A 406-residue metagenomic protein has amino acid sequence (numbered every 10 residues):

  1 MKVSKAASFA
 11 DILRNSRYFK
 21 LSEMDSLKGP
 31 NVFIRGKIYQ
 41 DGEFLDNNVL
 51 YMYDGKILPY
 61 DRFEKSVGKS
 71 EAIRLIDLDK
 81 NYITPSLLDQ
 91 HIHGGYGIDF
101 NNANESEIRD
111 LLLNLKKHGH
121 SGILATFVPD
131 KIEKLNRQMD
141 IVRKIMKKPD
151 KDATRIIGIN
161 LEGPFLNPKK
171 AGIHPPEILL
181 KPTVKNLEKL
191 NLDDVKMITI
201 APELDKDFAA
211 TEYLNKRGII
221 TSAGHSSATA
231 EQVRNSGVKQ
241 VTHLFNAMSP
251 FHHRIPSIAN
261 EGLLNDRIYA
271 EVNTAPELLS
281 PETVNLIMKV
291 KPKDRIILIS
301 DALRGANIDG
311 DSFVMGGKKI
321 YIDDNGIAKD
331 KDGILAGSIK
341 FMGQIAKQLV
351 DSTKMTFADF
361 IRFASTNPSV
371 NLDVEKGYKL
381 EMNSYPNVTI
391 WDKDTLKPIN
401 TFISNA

Functional and structural regions predicted by a protein language model:
K5-K69, T395, T401-F402, A406: N-terminal metal-binding scaffold of metallo-dependent hydrolase/deaminase domains
S26-R35, G68-E105, R109, L113: Replace "His-x-His-based motif
I38-N47, T353-I361, V370-I403: Acidic, glycine-enriched loop/beta-strand segments at the rims of small-molecule binding/catalytic pockets
N81-I83, Q90, F100-T154, E177-N191 (+2 more regions): Alpha-helical scaffold segments that flank or form the walls of functional sites
H93, R109-Q138, T154-N167, D193-D205 (+3 more regions): Divalent metal-dependent hydrolysis catalytic cores, especially in the metallo-beta-lactamase
L161, L214, V241, L349 (+1 more regions): Conserved, mostly hydrophobic/aromatic
E188-I308: Active-site core of metal-dependent hydrolases
D294-G316, I322-I339, N383: Short acidic/histidine-rich active-site segments
